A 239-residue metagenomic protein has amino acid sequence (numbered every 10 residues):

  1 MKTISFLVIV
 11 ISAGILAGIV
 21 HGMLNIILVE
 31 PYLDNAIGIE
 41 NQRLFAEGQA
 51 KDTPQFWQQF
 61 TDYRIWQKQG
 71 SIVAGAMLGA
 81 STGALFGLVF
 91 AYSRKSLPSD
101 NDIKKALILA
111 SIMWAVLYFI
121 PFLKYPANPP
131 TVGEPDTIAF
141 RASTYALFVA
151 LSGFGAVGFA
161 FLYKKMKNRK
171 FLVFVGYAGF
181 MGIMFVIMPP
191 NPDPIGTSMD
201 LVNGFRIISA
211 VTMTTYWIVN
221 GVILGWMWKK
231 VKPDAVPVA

Functional and structural regions predicted by a protein language model:
M1-A239: Juxtamembrane/disordered regions of integral membrane proteins
